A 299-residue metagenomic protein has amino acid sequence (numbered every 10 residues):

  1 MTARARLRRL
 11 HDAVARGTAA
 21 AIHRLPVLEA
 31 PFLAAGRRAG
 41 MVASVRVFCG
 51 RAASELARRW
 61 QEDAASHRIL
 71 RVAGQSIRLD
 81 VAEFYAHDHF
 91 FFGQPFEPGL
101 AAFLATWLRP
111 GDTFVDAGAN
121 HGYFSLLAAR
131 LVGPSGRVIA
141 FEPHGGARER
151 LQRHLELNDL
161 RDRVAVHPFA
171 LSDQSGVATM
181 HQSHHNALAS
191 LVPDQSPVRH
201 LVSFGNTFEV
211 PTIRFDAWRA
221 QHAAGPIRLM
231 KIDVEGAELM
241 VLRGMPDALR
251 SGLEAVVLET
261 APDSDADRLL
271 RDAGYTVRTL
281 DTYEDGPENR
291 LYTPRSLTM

Functional and structural regions predicted by a protein language model:
T2-M299: Phosphate/nucleotide-binding beta-alpha loop and adjacent structural elements of enzyme active sites
